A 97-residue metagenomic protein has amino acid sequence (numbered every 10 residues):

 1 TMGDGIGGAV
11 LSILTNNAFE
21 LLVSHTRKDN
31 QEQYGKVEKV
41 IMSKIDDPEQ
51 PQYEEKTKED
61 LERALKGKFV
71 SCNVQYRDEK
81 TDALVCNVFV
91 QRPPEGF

Functional and structural regions predicted by a protein language model:
T1-F97: Electropositive
